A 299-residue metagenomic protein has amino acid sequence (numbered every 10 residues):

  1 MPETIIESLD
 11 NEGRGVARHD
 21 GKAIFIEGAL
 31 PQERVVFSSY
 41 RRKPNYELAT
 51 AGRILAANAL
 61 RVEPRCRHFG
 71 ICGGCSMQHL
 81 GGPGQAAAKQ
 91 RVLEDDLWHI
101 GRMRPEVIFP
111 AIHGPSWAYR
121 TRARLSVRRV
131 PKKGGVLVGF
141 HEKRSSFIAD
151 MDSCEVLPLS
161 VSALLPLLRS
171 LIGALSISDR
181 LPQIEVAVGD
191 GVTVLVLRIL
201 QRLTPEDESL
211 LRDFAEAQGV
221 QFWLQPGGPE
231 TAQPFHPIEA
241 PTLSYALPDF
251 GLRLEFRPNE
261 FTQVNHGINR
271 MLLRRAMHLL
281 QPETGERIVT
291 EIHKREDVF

Functional and structural regions predicted by a protein language model:
M1-F299: Accessory RNA-recognition modules of RNA-modification enzymes
